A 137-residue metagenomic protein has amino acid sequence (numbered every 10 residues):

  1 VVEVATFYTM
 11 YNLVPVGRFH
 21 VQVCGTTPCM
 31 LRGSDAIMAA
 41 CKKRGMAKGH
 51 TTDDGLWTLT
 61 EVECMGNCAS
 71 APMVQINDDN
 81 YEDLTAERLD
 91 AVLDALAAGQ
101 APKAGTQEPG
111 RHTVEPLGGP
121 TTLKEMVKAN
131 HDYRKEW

Functional and structural regions predicted by a protein language model:
V2-W137: Signature of N-terminal electron-transfer/Fe-S-associated modules in redox systems
